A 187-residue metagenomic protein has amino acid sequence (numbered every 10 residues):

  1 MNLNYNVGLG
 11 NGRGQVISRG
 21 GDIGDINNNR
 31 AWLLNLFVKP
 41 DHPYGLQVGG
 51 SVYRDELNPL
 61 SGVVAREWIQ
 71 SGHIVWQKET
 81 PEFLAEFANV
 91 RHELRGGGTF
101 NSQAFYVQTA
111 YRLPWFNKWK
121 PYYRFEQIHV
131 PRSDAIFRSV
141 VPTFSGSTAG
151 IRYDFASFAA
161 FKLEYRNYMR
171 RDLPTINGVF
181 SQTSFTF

Functional and structural regions predicted by a protein language model:
M1-P43, S51: Aromatic- and glycine-enriched pocket-lining scaffold segments that form the walls of small-molecule binding clefts
H42, L46-F187: Outer-membrane beta-barrel pore domains
